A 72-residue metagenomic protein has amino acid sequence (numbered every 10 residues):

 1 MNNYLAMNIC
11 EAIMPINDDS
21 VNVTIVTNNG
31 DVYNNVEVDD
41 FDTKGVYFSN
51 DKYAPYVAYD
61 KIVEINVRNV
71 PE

Functional and structural regions predicted by a protein language model:
M1-N29, I65-E72: Short glycine-rich, low-complexity segments
D19-V23, K44, Y53, K61-V63: A generic structural signal for short beta-strands and their flanking turns/coil linkers
T27-S49, Y53: Acidic, low-complexity, intrinsically disordered interaction modules
V38, Y59-V70: Structured surface patches comprising rigid loops and adjacent beta-strands/short helices at the edges of well-ordered
Y56: Short aromatic/basic micro-patch
